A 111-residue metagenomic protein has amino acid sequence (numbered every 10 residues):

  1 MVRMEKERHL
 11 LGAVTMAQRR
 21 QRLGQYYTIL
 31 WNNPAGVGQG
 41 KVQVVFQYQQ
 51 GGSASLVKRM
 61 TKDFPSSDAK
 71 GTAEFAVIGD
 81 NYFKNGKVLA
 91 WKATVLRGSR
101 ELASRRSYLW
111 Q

Functional and structural regions predicted by a protein language model:
V2-A35, Q39, T72-V77: Contiguous beta-strand segments within globular domains
L23, G38-G40, L56, A69 (+1 more regions): Short loop/turn segments at connectors of secondary-structure elements within structured domains
Y27, K87-E101: Internal, hydrophobic beta-strand segments that form the core of beta-sheet-rich folds
N32, R100-Q111: Short beta-strand elements
G38-K58, A93-V95: Extended low-complexity, serine/threonine- and proline-enriched intrinsically disordered segments
K58, G71, A103-R105: Extracellular and select intracellular beta-sandwich modules with Ser/Thr-enriched, small-residue motifs on
D63-G71: Short proline/glycine- and polar residue-rich coil/turn motifs
D80-K84: Short, surface-exposed loop/turn segments at beta-strand-coil junctions that are enriched for proline with nearby
